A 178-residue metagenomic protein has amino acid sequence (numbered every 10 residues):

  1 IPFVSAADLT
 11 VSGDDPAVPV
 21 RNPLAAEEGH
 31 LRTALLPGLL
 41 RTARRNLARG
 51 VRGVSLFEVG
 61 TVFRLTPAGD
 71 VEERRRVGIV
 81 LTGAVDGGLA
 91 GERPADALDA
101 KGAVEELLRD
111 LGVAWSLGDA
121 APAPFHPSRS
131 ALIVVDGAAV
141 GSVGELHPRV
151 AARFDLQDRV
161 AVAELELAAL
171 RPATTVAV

Functional and structural regions predicted by a protein language model:
I1-V178: Extended beta-strand-rich architecture
